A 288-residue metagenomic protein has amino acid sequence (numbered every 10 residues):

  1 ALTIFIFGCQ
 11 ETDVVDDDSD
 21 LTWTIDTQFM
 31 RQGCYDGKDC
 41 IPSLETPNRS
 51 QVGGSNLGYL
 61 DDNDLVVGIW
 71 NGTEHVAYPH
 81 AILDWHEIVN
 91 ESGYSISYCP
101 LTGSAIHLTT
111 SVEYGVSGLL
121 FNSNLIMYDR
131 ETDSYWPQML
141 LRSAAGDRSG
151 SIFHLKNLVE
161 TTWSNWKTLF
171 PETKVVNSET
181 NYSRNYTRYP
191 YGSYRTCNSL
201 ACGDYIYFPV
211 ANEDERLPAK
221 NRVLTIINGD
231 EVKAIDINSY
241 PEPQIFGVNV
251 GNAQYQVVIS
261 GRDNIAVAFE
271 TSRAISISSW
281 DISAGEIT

Functional and structural regions predicted by a protein language model:
F5-G8: C-terminal motif of bacterial Sec signal peptides marking the signal peptidase cleavage site
T12-T288: Mid-to-C-terminal functional-domain signal that highlights helix-capping/loop sites within ligand-binding modules
